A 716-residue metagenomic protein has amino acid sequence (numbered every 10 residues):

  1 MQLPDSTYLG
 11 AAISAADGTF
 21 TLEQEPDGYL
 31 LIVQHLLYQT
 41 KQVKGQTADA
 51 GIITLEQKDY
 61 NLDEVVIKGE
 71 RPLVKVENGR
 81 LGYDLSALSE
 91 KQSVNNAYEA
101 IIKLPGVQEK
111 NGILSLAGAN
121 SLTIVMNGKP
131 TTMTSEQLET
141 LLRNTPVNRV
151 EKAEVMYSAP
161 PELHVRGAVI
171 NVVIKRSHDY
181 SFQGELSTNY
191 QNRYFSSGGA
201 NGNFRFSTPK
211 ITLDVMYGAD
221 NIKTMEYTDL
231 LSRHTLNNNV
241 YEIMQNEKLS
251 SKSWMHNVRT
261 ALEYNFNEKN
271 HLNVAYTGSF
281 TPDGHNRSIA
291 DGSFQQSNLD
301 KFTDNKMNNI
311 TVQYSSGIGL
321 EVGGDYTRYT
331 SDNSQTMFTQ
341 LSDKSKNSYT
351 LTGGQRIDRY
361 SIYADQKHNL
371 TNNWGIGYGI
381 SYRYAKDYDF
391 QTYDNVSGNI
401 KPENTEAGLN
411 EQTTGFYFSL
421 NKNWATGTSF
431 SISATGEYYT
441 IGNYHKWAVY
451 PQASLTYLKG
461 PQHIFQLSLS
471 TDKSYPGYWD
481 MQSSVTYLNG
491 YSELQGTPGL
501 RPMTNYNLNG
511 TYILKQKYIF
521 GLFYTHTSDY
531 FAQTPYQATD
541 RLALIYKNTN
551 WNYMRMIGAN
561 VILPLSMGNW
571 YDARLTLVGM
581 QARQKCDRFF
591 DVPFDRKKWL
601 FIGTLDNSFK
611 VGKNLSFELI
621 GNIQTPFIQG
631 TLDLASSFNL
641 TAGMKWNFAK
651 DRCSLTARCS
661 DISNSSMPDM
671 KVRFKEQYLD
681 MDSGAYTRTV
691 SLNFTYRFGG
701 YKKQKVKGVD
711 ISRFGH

Functional and structural regions predicted by a protein language model:
M1-Q2, Q34-Y38, A48-S89, E109-N111 (+2 more regions): Short, acidic, small-residue-rich periplasmic hinge/interaction motif at the N-terminus of Gram-negative outer-membrane
P4-T19: Short, acidic Ser/Thr/Gly-rich low-complexity loop/linker segments typical of extracellular and cell-surface proteins
T47-T54, A97-A100, L138-T140, E154-V155 (+2 more regions): N-terminal periplasmic accessory domains that precede and gate Gram-negative outer-membrane beta-barrel machines
Y98-M133: Extracytoplasmic beta-strand/coil segments of soluble accessory domains associated with Gram-negative outer-membrane
T131-S158, G202: Short acidic/polar hinge/loop motifs at secondary-structure boundaries that mediate gating or recognition
L163-I170, H178-T228, S253-H256: Outer-membrane beta-barrel translocator/receptor signature
I211, M255-T281, L299-K446, P451 (+4 more regions): Face-selective signature of the C-terminal outer-membrane beta-barrel domain
L409, K473-L522, H526-S528, L544-G558 (+2 more regions): Outer-membrane beta-barrel signature, preferentially recognizing the C-terminal barrel domain of Gram-negative
